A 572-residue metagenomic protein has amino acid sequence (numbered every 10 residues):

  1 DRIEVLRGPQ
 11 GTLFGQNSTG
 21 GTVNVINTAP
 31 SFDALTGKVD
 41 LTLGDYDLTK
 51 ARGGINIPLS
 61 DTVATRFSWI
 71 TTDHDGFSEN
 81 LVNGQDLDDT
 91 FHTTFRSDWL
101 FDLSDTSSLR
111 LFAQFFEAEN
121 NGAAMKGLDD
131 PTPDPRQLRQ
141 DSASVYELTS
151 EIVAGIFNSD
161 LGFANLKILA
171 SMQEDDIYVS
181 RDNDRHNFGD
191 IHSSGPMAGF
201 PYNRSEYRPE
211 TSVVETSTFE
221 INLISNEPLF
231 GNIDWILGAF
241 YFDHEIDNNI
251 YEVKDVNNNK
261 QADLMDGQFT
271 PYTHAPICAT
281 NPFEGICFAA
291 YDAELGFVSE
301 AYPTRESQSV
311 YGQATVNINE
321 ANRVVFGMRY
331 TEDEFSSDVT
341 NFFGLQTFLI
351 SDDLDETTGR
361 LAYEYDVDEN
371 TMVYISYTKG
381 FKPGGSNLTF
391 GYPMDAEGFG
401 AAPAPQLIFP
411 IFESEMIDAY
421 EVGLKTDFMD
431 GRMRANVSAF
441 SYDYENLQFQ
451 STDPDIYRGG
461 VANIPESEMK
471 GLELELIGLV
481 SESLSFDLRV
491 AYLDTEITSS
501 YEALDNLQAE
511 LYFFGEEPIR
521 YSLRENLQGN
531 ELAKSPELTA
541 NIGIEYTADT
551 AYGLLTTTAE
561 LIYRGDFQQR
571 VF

Functional and structural regions predicted by a protein language model:
D1, R7, T12-N80, Q85-F95 (+4 more regions): Outer-membrane beta-barrel translocator/receptor signature
G37-V39, T65-F67, L109-L111, L166-I168 (+7 more regions): Transmembrane beta-strands of outer-membrane beta-barrel proteins
T62, G84, D88-W235, F242-H244 (+1 more regions): Outer-membrane beta-barrel domain signature, strongest for Gram-negative TonB-dependent receptors and also present
S78-D86, A123-R139, D182-Y207, Y251-V298 (+5 more regions): Solvent-exposed loop segments that connect transmembrane elements
L100-S104, I224-N226, G238-F242, A301-Y442 (+1 more regions): Structural signature of Gram-negative outer-membrane beta-barrels, strongest in the C-terminal barrel of TonB-dependent
S108, T149-D176, S205-T340, D366-D368 (+2 more regions): Face-selective signature of the C-terminal outer-membrane beta-barrel domain
I156-L161, N165-N183, D366-S376, F409-L472 (+3 more regions): Membrane-embedded beta-barrel scaffold of Gram-negative outer-membrane proteins
I224-N226, G238, E320-V324, S441-D443 (+1 more regions): Gram-negative outer-membrane beta-barrel transporters
